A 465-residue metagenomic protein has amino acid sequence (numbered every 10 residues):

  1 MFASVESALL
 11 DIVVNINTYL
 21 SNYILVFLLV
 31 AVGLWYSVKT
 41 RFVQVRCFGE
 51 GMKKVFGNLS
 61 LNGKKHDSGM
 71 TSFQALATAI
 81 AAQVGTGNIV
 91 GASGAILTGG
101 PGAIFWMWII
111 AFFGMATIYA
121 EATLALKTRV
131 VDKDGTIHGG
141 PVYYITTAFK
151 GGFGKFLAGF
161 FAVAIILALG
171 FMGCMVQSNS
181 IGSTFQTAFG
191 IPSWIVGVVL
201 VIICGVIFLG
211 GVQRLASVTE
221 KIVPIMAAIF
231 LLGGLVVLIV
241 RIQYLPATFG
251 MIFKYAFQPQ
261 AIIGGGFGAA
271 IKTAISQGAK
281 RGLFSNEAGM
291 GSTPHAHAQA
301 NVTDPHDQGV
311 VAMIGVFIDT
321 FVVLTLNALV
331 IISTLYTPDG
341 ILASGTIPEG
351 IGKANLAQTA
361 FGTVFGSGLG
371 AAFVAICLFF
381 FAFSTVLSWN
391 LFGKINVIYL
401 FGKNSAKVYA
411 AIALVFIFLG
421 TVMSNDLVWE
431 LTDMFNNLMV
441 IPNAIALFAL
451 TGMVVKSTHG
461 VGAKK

Functional and structural regions predicted by a protein language model:
M1-T86, I96-A103, G114, F418-L419 (+2 more regions): N-terminal alpha-helical transmembrane segments of multi-pass membrane transport and channel/translocase proteins
E6-A8, K39-Q44, G87-A92, G170-G182 (+5 more regions): Transmembrane helix-loop junctions in multi-pass membrane proteins
T18-E50, L97-G135, D319-L326, G370 (+1 more regions): Extracellular loop-to-transmembrane helix junctions
L28-W35, T40-M52, F161, S178-F185 (+4 more regions): Membrane-interface loop-to-helix entry segments
Y36-S37, I110-G135, V142, T146-N179 (+3 more regions): Helix-loop-helix module between adjacent transmembrane segments
F42-M70, G94, G100-A103, A116-G152 (+4 more regions): Flexible loop linkers connecting adjacent transmembrane helices in multi-pass alpha-helical membrane transporters
G63-T98, L124-K127, K133-A148, V163-I166 (+1 more regions): Alpha-helical membrane segments and immediately flanking helix-loop junctions that form or couple to the substrate/ion
Y119-K133, L235-M251, P259-G266, Q299-V302 (+2 more regions): Extracellular/periplasmic helix-exit of transmembrane alpha-helices
